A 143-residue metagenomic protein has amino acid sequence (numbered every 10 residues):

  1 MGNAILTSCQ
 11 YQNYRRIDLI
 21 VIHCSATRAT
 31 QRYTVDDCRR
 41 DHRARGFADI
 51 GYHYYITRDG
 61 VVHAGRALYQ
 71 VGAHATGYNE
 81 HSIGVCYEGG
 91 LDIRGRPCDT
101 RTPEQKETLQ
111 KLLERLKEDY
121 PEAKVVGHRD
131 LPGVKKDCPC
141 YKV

Functional and structural regions predicted by a protein language model:
M1-V21, S25, R58-V62, A67-L68 (+2 more regions): Basic/polar, cationic surfaces and motifs that engage anionic cell-wall and phosphate/carboxylate ligands
A29-D41, R66: N-terminal carbohydrate-binding/catalytic regions of secreted carbohydrate-active enzymes
D37-R45, L112-D119: Structured segments of extracytoplasmic/periplasmic soluble domains in secreted or envelope-associated proteins
V71-A73: Glycine-rich phosphate/pyrophosphate-binding beta-alpha loops
A75-G77: Short, charge-rich binding segments
